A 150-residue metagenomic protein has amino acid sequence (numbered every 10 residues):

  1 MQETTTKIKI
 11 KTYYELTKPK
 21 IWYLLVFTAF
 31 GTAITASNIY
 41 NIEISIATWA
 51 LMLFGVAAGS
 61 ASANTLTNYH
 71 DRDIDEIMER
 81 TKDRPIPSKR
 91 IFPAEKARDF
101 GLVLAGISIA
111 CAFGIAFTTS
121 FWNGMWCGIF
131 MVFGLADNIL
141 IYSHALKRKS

Functional and structural regions predicted by a protein language model:
M1-I10, H70-I91: Cytosolic, membrane-interface loops and tails of multi-pass inner-membrane proteins
T6-I10, Y14, F27, A50: Alpha-helical membrane-protein architecture signal
I8-I21, I86-A97, L140-S150: Interhelical loop and helix-boundary elements at the membrane-water interface of polytopic inner-membrane proteins
F27-T35, I39-R72, R80, A105-I109 (+1 more regions): Membrane-embedded alpha-helical segments that form the functional core of polytopic membrane enzymes, especially those
S37-N41, R72, E76, A116-F121 (+1 more regions): Transmembrane helix-loop junctions in multipass membrane proteins, especially transporters and channels
R80-I129: Multi-pass membrane catalytic core of lipid/isoprenoid biosynthesis enzymes
